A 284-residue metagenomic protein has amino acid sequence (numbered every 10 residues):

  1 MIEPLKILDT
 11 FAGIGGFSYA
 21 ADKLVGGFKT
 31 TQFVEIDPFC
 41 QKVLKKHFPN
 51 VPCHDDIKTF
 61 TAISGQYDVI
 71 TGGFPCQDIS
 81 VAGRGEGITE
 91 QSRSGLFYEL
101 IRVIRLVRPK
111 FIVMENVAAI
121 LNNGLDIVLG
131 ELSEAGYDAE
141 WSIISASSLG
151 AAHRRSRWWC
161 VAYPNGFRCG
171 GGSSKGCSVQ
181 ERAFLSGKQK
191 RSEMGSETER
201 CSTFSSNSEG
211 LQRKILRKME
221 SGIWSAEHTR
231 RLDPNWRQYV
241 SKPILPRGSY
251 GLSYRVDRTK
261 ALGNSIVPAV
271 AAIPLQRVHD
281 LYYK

Functional and structural regions predicted by a protein language model:
I2-I7: Extreme N-terminal starter segment of soluble prokaryotic enzymes
D9-G15: Class I SAM-dependent methyltransferase "Motif I" SAM/SAH-binding loop
K29-Q32: Short beta-strand element of Class I
V34-I36, E115-N116: Conserved acidic E/D residue at the C-terminus of a beta-strand in Rossmann-like folds
P38-K42: Short alpha-helix immediately C-terminal to the canonical SAM-binding loop
N50-D56: Conserved SAM-binding strand-loop segment of SAM-dependent methyltransferases
T59-V69, Q77, V81-K260: Class I S-adenosyl-L-methionine
